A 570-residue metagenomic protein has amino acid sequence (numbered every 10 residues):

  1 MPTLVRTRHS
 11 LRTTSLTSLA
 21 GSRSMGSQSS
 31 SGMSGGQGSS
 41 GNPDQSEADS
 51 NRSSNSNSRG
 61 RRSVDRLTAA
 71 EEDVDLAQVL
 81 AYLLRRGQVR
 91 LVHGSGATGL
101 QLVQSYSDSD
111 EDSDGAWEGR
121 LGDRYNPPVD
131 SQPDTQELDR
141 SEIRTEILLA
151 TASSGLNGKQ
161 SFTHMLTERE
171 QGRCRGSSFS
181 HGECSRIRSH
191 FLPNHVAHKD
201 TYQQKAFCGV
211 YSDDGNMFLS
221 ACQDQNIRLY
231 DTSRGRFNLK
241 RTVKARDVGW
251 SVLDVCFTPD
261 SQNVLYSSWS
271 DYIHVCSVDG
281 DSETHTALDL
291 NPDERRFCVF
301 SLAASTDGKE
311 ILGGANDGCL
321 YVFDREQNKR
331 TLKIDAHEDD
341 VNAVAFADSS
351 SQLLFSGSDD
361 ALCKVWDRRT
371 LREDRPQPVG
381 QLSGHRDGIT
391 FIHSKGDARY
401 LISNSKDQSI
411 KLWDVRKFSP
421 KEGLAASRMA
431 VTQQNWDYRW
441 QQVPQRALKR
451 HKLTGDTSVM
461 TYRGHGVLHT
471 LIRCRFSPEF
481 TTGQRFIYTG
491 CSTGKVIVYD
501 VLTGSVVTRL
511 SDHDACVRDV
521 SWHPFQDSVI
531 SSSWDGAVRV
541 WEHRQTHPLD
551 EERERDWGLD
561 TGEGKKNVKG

Functional and structural regions predicted by a protein language model:
P2-Q204, S212, E551-G570: Intrinsically disordered terminal extensions that flank WD40 beta-propeller domains in eukaryotic WD-repeat scaffold
R120-E326, L332-A336, A343-F346, S383 (+7 more regions): WD40 beta-propeller repeat fold
A287, Q377-P378, P420-W440, L549-W557: Flexible, disordered linker segments and immediate boundary regions flanking tandem C2H2 zinc-finger modules
S350, G396-D397: Residue-level recognition of beta-strand termini and adjacent short loop/turns
L362-I389, S394: Acidic, glycine-rich loop-and-beta core segments that form the ion-binding/anion-interacting portion of active sites
R399-L401: Short beta-strands and strand-coil junctions in structured, solvent-facing domains, enriched
Q441, R446-L453: Catalytic lobes of large eukaryotic enzymes
S528-G558, G564: Blade-level signature of beta-propeller repeat domains, shared across WD40, Kelch, NHL, RCC1 and BNR/Asp-box propellers
